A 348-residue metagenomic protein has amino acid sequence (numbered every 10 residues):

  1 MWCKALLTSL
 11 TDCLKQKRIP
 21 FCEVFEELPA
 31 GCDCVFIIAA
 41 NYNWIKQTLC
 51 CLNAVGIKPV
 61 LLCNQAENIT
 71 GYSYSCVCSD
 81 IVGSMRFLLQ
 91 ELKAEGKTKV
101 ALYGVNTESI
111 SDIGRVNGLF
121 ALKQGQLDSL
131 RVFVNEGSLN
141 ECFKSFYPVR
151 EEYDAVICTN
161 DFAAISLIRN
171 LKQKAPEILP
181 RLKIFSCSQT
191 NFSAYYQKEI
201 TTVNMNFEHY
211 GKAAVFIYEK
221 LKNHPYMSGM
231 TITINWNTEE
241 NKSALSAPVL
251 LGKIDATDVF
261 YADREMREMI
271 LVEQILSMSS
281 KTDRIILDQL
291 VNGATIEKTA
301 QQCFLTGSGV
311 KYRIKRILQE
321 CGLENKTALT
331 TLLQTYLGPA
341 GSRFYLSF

Functional and structural regions predicted by a protein language model:
M1-Q90, R150: Alpha-helical recognition/docking segments in bacterial nutrient-uptake and carbohydrate-utilization systems
L7-E26, A101-L102, L119-N140, T257-D258: Short beta-strand elements in bilobed, periplasmic/extracellular small-molecule ligand-binding domains
G31-A40, K58-V60, A101-V105, R150-A163 (+1 more regions): Periplasmic-binding protein-like
W44, A66, S75-L102, L139-K144 (+2 more regions): Hydrophobic alpha-helical segments within soluble ligand-binding/sensing domains
Y72-Y74, P148-C158, F162-L251: Flexible loop/turn connectors
R86-Q126, M230-S246: An alpha-beta-alpha
R267-G309, Y336-R343: Helix-turn-helix DNA-binding segment
Y312-F348: Basic, Lys/Arg-enriched C-terminal extension of HTH/homeodomain DNA-binding domains
